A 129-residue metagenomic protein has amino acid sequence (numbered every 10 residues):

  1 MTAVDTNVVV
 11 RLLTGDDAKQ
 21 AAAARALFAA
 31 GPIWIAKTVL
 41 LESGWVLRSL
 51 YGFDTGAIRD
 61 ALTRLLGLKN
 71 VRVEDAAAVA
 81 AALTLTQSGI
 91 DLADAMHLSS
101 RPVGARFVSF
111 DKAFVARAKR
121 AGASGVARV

Functional and structural regions predicted by a protein language model:
M1, L85, L98-V129: Acidic, PIN/NYN-like endoribonuclease modules and their adjacent C-terminal/linker elements
M1-I35, L50-D60, A121-V129: Short, well-structured N-terminal submotif of metal-dependent ribonuclease cores
V4, I35, V73, L92-A95 (+1 more regions): Short beta-strand scaffold positions
V8, V39, A78, M96-H97 (+1 more regions): Alpha-helix capping/helix-boundary segments
A30-P32, N70, P102-R106: Short active-site oxyanion
K37-L40, R59-Q87: Acidic catalytic patch
